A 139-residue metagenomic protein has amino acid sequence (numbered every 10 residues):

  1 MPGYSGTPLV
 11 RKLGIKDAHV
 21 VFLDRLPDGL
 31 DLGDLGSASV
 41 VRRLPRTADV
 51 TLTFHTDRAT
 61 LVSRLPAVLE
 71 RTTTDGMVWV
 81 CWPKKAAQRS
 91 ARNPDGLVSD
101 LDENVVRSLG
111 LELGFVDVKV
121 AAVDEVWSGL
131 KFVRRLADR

Functional and structural regions predicted by a protein language model:
M1-L32: N-terminal, charge-rich interaction modules
F22, L52-F54, W79: Structural motif
A38-A48: Short acidic low-complexity segments
T51-L61: Short, glycine-rich nucleotide/cofactor-binding loops
S63-L101: Mid-chain, well-packed structural core segment of small domains
N93-D117: Conserved Class I S-adenosyl-L-methionine
L113-R139: Class I S-adenosyl-L-methionine
